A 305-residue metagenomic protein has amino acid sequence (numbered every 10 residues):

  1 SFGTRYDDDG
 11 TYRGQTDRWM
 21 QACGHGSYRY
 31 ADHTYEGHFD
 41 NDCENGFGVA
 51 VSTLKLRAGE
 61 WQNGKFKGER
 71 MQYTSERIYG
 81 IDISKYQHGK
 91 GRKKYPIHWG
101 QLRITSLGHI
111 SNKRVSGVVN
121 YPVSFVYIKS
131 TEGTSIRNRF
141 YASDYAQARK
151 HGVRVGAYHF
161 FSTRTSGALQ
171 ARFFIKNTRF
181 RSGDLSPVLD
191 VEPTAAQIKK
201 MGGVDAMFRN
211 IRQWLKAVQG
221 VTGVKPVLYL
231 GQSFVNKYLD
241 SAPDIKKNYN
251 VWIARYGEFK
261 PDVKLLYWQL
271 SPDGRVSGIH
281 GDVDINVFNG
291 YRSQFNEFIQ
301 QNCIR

Functional and structural regions predicted by a protein language model:
S1-E76: Glycine/tyrosine- and acidic-biased, solvent-exposed loop/turn segments at the edges of beta-strands
K65-K94, D244-R305: Functionally critical loop-and-helix segments that line ligand-binding/catalytic clefts of soluble enzyme domains
F66-G133: Boundary/entry segment of secreted carbohydrate-active catalytic domains
Y79-D82, S124-K129, R154-H159, L185-V191 (+3 more regions): Structural recognition of the beta-strand scaffold that forms the well-ordered cores of secreted hydrolase catalytic
D82-G100, S130-Y141, F160-L169, Q197 (+1 more regions): Acidic-and-aromatic substrate-binding clefts and catalytic sites of carbohydrate-active enzymes
Q87, K94-T105, G167-R179, A196-Q213: Alpha-helical scaffold elements lining the catalytic groove of polysaccharide deacetylases
I136-Y158: Aromatic-lined substrate-binding rim segments of carbohydrate-active enzymes
L185-D262: Catalytic domains of cell-wall/extracellular-matrix polysaccharide-remodeling enzymes, centered on de-N-acetylation
